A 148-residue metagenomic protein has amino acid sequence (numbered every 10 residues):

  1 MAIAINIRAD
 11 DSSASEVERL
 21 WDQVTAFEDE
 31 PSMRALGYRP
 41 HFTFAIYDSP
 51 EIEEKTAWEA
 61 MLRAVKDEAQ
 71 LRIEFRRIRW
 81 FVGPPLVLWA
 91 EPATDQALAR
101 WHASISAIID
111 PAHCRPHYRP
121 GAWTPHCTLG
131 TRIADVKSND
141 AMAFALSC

Functional and structural regions predicted by a protein language model:
M1-R72, Q96-C148: Basic, often amphipathic N-terminal segments
R76-G83, P120-W123: Short proline/glycine- and acidic-rich turn/helix-capping motifs at secondary-structure junctions
V82-P84, L98-A99: Short acidic/glycine-rich loop or secondary-structure boundary segments that cap or lie
P85-D95: Short, low-order "capping/linker" segments at domain edges
